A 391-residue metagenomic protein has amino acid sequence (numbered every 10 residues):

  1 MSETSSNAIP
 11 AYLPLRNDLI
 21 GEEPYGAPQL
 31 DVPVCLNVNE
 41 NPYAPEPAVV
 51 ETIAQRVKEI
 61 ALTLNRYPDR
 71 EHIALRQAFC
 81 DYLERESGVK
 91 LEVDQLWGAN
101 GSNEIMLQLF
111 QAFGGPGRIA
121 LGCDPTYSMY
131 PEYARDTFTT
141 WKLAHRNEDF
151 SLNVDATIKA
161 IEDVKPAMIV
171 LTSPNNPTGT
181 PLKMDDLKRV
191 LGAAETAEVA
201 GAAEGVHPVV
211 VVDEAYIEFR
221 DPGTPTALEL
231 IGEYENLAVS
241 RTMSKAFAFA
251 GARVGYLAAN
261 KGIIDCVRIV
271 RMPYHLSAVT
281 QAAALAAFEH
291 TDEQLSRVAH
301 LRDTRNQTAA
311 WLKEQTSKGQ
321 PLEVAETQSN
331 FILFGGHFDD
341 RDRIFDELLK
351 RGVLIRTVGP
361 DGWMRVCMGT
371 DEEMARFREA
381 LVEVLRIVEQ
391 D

Functional and structural regions predicted by a protein language model:
A8-G101, Q108: N-terminal small-domain helix-loop-helix segment of the aminotransferase-like
D31, E92-V93, A325-F331, G359-W363: Short Gly/Ser/Thr- and Asp/Glu-enriched loop/turn motifs at secondary-structure junctions
E46, N236-S317, E323-V324: PLP-dependent aminotransferase class I/II
A112-Y133: Conserved PLP-anchoring active-site segment centered on the Schiff-base-forming lysine
W141-A144, M168-P174, V209-E214, A325-T327 (+1 more regions): Short beta-strands and strand-loop turn motifs
L152-V164, P177-A246: Active-site pre-lysine segment of PLP-dependent enzymes
D185, D346-R351, R356-D391: PLP-dependent enzyme catalytic core of the Aspartate aminotransferase-like
R302, Q315-R351, M368: Conserved PLP-binding catalytic core of the aspartate aminotransferase-like
